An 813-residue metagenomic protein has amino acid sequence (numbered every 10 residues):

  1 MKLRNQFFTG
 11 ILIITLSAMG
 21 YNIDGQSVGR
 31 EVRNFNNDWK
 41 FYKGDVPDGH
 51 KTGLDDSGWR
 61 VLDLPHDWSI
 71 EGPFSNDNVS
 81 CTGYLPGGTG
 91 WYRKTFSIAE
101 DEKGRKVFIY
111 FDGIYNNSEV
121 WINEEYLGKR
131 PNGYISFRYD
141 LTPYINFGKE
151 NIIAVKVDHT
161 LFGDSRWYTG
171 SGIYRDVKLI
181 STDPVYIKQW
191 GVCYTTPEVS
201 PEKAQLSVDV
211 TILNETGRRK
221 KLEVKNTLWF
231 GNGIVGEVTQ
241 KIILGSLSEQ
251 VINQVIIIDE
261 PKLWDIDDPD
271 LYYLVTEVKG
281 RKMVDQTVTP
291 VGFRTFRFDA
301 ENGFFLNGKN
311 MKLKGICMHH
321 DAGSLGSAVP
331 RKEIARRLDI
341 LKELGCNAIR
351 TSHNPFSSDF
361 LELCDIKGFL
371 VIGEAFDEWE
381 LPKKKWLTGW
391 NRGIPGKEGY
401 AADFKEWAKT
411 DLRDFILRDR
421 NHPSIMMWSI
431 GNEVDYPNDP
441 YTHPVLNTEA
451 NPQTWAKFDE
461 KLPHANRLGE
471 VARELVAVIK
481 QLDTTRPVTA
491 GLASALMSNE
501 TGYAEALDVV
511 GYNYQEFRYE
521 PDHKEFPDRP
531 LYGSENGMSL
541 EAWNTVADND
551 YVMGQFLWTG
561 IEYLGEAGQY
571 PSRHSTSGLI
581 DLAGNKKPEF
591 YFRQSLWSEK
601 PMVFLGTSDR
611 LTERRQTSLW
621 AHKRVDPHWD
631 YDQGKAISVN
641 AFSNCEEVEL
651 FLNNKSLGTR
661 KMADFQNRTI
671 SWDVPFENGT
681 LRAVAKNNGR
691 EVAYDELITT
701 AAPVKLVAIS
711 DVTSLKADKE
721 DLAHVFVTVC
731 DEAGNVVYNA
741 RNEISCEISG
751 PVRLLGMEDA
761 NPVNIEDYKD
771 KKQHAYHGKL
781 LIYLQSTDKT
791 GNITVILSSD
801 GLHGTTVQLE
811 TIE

Functional and structural regions predicted by a protein language model:
M1-V28: Bacterial Sec-dependent N-terminal signal peptides
E31-G53, L64, W68, P184-V185 (+6 more regions): Substrate-binding clefts and catalytic carboxylate motifs of secreted carbohydrate-active enzymes
R33, D45, G87-W190, E215-T216 (+6 more regions): Accessory beta-strand-rich segments of carbohydrate-active enzymes
D45, P65, S80, P131-G133 (+12 more regions): An acidic-aromatic loop/edge-strand motif
H66-F111, Y115-N123, G128-P131, P184-C193 (+8 more regions): Active-site-adjacent substrate/metal-binding segments within catalytic domains of carbohydrate-active enzymes
E102-K106, I145-E150, I258-Y273, D788-I793: Short glycine/proline/serine/threonine-rich loop/turn segments at secondary-structure transition edges
L141-P143, N253-L263, I670-F676, K769-D788: Short, hydrophobic beta-strand segments
K203-I243, I252-Q254, I637-S656, L681-A685 (+2 more regions): Beta-strand-rich binding/interaction modules
